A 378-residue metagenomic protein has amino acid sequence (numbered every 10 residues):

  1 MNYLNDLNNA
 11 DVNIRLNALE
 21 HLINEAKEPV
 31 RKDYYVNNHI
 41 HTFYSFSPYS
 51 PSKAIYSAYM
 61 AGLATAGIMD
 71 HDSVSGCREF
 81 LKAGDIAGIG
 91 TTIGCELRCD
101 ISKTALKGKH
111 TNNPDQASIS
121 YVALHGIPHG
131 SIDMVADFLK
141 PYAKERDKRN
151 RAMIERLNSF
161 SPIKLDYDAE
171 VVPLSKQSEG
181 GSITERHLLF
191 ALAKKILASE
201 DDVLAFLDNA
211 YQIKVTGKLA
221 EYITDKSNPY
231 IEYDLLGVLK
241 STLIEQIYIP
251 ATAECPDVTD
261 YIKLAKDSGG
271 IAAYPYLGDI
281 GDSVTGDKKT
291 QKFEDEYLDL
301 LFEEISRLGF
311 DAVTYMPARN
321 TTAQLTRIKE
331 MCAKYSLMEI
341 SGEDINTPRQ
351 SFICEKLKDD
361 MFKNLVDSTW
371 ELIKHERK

Functional and structural regions predicted by a protein language model:
M1-A26, D85-D295: Extended substrate/RNA-proximal surfaces in nucleic-acid metabolism proteins
A10, L16-N17, L22-N24, H71-D72 (+2 more regions): Mixed-charge, polar/low-complexity N-terminal
V30-I183, H187, A191, L308 (+1 more regions): A metal-dependent hydrolase metal-coordination microenvironment
S50-K53, K289-L300: Charged helix-capping and loop-helix junction motifs
C255, D295-D299, T322-L325: Structural motif corresponding to alpha-helix initiation and N-cap regions
F293, I305-D311: Intrinsically disordered, low-complexity segments enriched in Gly and acidic/Ser/Thr residues that form flexible
